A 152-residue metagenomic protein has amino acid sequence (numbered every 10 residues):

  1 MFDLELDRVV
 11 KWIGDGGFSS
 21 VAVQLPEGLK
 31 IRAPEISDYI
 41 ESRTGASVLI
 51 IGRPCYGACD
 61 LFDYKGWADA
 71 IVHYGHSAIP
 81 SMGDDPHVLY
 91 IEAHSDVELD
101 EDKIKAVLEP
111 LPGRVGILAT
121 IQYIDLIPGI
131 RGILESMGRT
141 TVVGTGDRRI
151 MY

Functional and structural regions predicted by a protein language model:
M1-Y152: An N-terminal assembly and electron-transfer interface module characteristic of large anaerobic redox and radical
